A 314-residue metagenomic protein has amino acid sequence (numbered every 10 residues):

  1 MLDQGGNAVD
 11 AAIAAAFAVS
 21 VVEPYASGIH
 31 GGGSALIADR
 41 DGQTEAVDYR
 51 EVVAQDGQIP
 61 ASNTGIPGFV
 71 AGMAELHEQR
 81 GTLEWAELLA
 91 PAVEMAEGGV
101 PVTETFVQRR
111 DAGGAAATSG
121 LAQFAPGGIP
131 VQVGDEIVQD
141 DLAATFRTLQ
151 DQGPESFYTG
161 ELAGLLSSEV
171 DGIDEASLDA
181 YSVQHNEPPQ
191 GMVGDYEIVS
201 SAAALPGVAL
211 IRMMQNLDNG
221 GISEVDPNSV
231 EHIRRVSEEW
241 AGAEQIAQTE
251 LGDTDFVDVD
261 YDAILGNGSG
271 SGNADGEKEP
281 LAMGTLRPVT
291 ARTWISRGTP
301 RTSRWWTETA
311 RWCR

Functional and structural regions predicted by a protein language model:
D3-T159, A163-L205, A274-L281: Noncatalytic scaffold domains of N-terminal-nucleophile
G32-S34, N186-P188, L210, G298-S303 (+1 more regions): Short glycine-rich loop/turn motifs
A74, A202, Q215, W305-T307: Short, structured patches in soluble enzyme cores that scaffold and shape functional sites
E78-L83, D151-P154, L217-E224, Q248-G252: Short helix-capping/linker segments at secondary-structure and domain boundaries
P206-V208, R212, G242: Extended, domain-scale alpha-helical bundle/helix-rich regions
N219-R314: Internal maturation/activation junctions in enzymes
